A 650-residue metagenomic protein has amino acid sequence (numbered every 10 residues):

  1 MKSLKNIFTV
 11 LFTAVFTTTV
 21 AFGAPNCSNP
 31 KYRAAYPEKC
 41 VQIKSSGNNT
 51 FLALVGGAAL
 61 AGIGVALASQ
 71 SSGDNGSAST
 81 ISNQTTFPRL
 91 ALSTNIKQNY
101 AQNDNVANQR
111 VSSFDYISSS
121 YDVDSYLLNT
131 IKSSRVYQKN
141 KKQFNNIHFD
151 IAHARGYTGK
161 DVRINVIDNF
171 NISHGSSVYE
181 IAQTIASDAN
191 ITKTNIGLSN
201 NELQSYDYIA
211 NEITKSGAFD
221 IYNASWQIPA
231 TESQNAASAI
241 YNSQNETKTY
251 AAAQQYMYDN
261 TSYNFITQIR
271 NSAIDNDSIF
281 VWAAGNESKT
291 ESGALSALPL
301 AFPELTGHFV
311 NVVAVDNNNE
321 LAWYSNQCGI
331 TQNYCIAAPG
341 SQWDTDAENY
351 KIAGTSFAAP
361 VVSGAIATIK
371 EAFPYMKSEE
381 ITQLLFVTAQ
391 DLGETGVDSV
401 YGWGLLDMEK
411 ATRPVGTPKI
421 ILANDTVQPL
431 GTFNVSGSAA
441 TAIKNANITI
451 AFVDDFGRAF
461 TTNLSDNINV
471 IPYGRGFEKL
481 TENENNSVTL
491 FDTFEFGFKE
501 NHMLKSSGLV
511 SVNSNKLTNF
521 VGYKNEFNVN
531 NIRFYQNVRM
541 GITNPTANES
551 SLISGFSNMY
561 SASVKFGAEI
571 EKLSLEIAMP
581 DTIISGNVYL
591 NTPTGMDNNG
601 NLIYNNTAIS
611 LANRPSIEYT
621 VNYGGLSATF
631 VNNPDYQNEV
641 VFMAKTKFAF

Functional and structural regions predicted by a protein language model:
M1-C27: Classical Sec-dependent N-terminal signal peptides that target proteins to the secretory pathway
P37-A58, L67-S71, N75: Membrane-penetrating hydrophobic segments
A59-G62, K142-S177, I181: Acidic-leg catalytic submotif of subtilisin-like serine proteases
T80-N129, K139-F149, D220-N223, F309-N311 (+1 more regions): C-terminal subdomain of the subtilisin-like protease fold in secreted/lumenal serine endopeptidases
V162, I167-K248: Subtilisin-like peptidase catalytic core
L298-A367, E371, Y375: Extracellular S/T/G-rich loop segment that most often corresponds to the catalytic His/Ser-adjacent loop
F491-E526, Y535-Y636: Outer membrane beta-barrel transmembrane domains
I570-K572, N638-F650: Outer-membrane beta-barrel "beta-signal"
